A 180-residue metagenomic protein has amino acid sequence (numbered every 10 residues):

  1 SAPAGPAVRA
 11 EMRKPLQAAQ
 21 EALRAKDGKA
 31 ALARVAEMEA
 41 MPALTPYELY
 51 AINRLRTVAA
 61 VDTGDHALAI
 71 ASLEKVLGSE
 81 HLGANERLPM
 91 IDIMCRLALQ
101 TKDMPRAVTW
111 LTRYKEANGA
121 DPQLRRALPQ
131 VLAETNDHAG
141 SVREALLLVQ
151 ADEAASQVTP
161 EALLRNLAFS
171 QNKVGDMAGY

Functional and structural regions predicted by a protein language model:
S1-E74, E86-P89: N-terminal leader/linker segments that initiate helical-solenoid repeat arrays
A2-V8, E39-T45, K75-A84, T112-A120 (+1 more regions): Solenoid-like repeat scaffolds
V8-Q17, P46-N53, G83-D92, N118-A127 (+3 more regions): Generic helix N-cap/helix-start motif at coil->alpha-helix transitions
R34-M38, H66-G78, M104-E116, A139-D152 (+1 more regions): Alpha-helical repeat scaffolds
A60-L128: Surface-exposed, polar helix/loop patches in the mature regions of secreted/periplasmic/lumenal proteins that form
P129-A133, V149, A168-N172: Intrinsically disordered, low-complexity linker/loop segments enriched in Gly/Pro and charged/polar residues
